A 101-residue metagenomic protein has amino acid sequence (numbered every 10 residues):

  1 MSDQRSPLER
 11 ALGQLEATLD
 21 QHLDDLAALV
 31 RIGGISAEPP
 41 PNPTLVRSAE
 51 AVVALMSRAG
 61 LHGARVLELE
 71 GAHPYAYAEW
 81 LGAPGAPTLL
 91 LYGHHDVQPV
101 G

Functional and structural regions predicted by a protein language model:
S2-G101: Acidic/His- and Gly-rich active-site-bordering loop/insert found across diverse amide/peptide-bond hydrolases
